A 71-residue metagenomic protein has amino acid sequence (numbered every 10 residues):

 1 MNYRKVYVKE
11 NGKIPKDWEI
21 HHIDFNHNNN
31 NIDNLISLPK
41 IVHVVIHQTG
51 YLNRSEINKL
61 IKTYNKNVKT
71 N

Functional and structural regions predicted by a protein language model:
M1-T63: Short, cationic Gly/His-enriched loop motifs
K62-N71: Intrinsically disordered, low-complexity terminal/linker regions enriched in Pro/Ser/Gly and acidic residues
